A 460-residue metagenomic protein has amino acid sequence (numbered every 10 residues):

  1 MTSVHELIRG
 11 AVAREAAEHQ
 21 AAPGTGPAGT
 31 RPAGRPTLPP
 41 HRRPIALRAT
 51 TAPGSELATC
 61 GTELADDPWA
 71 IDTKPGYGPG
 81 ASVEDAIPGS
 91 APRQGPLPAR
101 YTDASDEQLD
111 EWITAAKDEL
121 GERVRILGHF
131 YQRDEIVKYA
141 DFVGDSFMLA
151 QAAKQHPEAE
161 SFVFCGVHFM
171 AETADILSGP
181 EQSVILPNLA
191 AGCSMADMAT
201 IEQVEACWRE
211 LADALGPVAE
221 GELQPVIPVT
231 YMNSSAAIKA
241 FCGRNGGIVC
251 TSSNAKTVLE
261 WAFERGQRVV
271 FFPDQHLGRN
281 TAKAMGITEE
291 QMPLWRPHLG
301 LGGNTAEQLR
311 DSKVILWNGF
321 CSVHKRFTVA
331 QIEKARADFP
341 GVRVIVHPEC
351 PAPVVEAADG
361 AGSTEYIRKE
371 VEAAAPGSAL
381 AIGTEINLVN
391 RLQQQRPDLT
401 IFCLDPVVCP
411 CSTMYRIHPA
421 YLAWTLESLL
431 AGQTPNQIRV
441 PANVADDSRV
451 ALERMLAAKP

Functional and structural regions predicted by a protein language model:
T2-H19, R31-I382, L388-P460: Active-site loop-to-helix "anion-binding N-cap" substructures in soluble metabolic enzymes
P23-G29: Compositionally biased, low-complexity flexible segments
